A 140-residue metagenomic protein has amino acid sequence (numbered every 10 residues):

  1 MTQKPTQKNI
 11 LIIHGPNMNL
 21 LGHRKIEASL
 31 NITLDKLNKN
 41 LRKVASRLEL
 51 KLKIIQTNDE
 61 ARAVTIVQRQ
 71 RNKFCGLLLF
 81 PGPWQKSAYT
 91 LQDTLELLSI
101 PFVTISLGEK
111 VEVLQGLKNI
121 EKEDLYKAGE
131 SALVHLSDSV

Functional and structural regions predicted by a protein language model:
T2-I32: N-terminal beta1-alpha1 ligand-phosphate binding loop
P16-M18, G82-Q85, G108-E109: Short glycine-rich anion-binding loops that position phosphate/pyrophosphate groups of nucleotides and phosphorylated
E27-S46: Short catalytic helix/loop segments, enriched in acidic residues and glycine and frequently bearing histidine
K51-R62: Short beta->alpha junction loops
I54, G108-V140: Short, glycine-/small-residue-rich phosphate/pyrophosphate-handling segment
R69, K86-I100: Short Gly/Thr/Asp-enriched flexible loops that form oxyanion-binding sites at enzyme active sites
Q70-L77: Short acidic/histidine-rich motifs immediately flanking catalytic phosphotransfer sites in two-component signaling
L95-V113: Short, acidic/small-residue loops that bind anionic groups at enzyme active sites
